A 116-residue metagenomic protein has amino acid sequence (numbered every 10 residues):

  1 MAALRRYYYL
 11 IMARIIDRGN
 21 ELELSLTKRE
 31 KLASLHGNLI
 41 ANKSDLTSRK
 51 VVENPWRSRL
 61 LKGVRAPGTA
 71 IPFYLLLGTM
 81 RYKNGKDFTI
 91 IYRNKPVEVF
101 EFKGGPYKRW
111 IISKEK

Functional and structural regions predicted by a protein language model:
M1, L24-K28, N54-W56: Short regulatory "switch" loops immediately downstream of catalytic or recognition motifs within protein catalytic
M1-L10: N-terminal amphipathic/basic-hydrophobic helices that include classical n-h-c signal peptides and signal-anchor
L4, L32-L35, Y107: Short, aromatic- and cysteine-enriched interfacial helices/patches that mediate contacts at lipid membranes
Y9-A13, L61-V64: Short acidic/polar alpha-helix capping motifs at helix-coil junctions
L10-N42, T47-K50: Conserved beta-hairpin
G37-I40, S48-K116: Acidic, Ser/Thr- and proline-rich intrinsically disordered linker/docking segments of eukaryotic scaffolds
